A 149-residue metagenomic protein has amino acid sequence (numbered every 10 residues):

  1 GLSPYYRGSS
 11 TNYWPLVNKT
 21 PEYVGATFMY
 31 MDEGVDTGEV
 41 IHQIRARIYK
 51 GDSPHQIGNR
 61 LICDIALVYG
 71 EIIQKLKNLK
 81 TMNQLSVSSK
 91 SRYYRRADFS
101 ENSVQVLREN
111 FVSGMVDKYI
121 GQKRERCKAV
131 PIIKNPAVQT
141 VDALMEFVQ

Functional and structural regions predicted by a protein language model:
G1-E101, L107-E109, S113: Donor/substrate-binding cores of folate-linked one-carbon enzymes
S86-Q149: An anion-binding loop in the catalytic cleft
